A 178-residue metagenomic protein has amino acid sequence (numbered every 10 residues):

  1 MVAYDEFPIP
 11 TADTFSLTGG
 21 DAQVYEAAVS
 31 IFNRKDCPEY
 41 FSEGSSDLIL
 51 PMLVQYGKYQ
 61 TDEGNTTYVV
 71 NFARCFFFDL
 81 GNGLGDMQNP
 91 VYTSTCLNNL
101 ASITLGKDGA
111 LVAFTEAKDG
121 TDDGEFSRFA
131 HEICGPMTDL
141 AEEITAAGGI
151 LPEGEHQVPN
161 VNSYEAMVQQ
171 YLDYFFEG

Functional and structural regions predicted by a protein language model:
M1-R74: N-terminal export/targeting and maturation segments
E6, T14, A113, Y174-F175: Intrinsic disorder/low-structure terminal segments
P8-P10, P38, P51, P90 (+4 more regions): Proline-rich intrinsically disordered, low-complexity coils
L17-Y25, S94, N98, D123 (+1 more regions): Solvent-exposed, acidic/flexible segments
Q23, Q55, Q60, Q88 (+2 more regions): Residue-identity detector for glutamine
L48-G124: Mature extracytoplasmic domains of secretory-pathway proteins
T121-G178: C-terminal partner/receptor-binding element of secreted or periplasmic proteins
